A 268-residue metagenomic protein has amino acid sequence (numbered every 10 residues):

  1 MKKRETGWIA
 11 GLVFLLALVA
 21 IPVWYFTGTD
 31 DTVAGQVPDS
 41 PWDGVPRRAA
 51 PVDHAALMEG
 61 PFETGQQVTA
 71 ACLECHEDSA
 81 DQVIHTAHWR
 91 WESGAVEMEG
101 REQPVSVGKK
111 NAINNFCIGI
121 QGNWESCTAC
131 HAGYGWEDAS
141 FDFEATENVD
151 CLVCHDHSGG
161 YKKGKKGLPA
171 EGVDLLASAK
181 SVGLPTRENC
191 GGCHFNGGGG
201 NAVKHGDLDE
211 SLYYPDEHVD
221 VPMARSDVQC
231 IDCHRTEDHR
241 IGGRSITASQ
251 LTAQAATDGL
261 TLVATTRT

Functional and structural regions predicted by a protein language model:
K2-P185, F195-T266: Sequence context of c-type cytochrome heme-c attachment sites
G192: Acidic, glycine-rich low-complexity segments
